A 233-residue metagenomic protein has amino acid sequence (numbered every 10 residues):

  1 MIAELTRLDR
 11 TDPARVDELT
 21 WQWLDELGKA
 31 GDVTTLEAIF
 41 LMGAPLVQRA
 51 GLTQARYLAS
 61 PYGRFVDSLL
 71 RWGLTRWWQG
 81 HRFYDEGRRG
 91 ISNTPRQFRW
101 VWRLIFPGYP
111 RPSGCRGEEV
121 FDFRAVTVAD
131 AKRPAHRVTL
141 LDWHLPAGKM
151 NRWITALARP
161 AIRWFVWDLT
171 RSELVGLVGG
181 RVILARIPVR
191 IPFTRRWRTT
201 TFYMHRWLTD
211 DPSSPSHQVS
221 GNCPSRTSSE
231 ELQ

Functional and structural regions predicted by a protein language model:
M1-Q233: Soluble ligand-binding/transfer domains with enclosed cavities or grooves
